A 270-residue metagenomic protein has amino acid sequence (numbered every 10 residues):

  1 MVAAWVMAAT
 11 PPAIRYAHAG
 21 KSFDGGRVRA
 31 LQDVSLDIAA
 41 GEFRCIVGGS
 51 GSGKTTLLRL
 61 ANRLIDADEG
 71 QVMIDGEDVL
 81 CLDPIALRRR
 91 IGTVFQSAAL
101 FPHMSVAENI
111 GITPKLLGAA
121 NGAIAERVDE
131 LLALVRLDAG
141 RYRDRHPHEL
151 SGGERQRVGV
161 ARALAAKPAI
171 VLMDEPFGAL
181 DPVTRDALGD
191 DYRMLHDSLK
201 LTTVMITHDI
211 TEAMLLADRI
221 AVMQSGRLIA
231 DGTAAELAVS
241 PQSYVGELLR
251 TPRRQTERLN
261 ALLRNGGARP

Functional and structural regions predicted by a protein language model:
N62: Helix-to-loop junction immediately C-terminal to a conserved catalytic motif
V79-G92, L116, L237-S240: ABC ATPase NBD coupling module
A107-K115, A125, D129: Short helical segment in ABC ATPase nucleotide-binding domains corresponding to the A-loop/adjacent helical element
R145-L150, E154: Conserved ABC ATPase signature
K167: Conserved catalytic motifs of ABC-family nucleotide-binding domains
S225-G226: Conserved ABC ATPase "signature" C-loop
D231-G232: ABC ATPase "signature
